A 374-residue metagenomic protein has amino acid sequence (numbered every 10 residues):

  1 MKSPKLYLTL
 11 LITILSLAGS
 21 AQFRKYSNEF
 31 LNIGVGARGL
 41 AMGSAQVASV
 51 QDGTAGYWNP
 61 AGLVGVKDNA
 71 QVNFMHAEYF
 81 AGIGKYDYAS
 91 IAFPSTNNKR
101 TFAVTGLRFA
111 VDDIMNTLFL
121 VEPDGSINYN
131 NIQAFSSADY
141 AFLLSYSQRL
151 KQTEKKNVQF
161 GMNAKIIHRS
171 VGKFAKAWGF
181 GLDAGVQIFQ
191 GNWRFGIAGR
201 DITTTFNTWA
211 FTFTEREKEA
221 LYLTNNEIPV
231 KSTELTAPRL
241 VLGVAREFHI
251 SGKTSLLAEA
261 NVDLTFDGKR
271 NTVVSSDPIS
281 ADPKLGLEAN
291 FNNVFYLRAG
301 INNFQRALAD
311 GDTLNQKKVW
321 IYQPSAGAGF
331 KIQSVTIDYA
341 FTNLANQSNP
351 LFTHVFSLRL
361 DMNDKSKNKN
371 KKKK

Functional and structural regions predicted by a protein language model:
M1-K25, L287: Bacterial Sec-dependent N-terminal signal peptides
Q22-K374: Subset of outer-membrane beta-barrel
